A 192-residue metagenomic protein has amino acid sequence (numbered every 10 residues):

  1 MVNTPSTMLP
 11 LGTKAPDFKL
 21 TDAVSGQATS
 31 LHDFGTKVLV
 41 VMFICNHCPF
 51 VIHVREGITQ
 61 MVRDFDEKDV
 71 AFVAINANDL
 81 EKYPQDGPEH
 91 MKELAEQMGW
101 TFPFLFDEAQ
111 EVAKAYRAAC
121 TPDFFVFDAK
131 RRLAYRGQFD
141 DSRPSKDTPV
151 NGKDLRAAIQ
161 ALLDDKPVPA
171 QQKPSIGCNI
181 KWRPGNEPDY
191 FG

Functional and structural regions predicted by a protein language model:
M1-Q171, N179-G192: Chalcogenol-based redox active-site neighborhoods
